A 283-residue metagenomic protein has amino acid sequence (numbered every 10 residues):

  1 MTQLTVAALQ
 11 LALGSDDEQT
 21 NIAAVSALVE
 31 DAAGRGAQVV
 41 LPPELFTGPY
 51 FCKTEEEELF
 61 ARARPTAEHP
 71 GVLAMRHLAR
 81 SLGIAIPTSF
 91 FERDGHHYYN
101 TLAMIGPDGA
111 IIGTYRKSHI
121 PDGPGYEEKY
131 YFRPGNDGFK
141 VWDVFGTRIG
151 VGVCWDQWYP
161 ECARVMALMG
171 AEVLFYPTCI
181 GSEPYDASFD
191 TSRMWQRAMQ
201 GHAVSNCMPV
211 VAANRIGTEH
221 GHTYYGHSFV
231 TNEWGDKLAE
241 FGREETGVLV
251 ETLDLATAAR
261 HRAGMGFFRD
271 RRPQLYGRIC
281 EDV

Functional and structural regions predicted by a protein language model:
M1-A8: Extreme N-terminal starter segment of soluble prokaryotic enzymes
Q10-S15: Short polar catalytic/cofactor-binding loops
E18, S26, E30-T114, I180-G201 (+1 more regions): Cys-nucleophile CN-hydrolase/nitrilase-fold catalytic domain and related Cys-dependent amidase chemistry that acts on
G48, A103, T114-P121, F229 (+1 more regions): Short beta->alpha transition motifs characteristic of CBS
R64-A67, H77, R93-V173, P177-T178 (+2 more regions): Active-site catalytic loop in hydrolytic enzyme cores
R64-P87, C154-V248: CN hydrolase (nitrilase-like) catalytic-core segments centered on the catalytic cysteine and neighboring Lys/Glu
T88-F90, T101-M104, K140, S228-V230 (+1 more regions): Short beta-strand scaffold segments in enzyme catalytic cores
T257-V283: A conserved C-terminal secondary-structure "cap"
